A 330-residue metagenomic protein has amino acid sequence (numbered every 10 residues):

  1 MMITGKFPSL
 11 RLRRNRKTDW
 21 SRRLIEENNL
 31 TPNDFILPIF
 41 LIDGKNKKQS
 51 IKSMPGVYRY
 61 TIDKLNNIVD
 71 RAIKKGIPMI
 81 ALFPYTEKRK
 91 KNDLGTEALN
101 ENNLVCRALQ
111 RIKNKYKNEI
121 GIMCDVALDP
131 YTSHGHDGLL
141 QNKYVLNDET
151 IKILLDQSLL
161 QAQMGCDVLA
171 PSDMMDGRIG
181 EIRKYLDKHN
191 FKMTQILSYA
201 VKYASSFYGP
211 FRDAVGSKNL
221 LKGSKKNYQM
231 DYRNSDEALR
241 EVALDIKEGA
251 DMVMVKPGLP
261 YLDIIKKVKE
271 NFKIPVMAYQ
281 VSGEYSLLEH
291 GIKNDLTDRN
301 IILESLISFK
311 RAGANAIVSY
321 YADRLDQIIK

Functional and structural regions predicted by a protein language model:
I3-L10, T18, E27-I36, I42-K330: Alpha/beta enzyme core
